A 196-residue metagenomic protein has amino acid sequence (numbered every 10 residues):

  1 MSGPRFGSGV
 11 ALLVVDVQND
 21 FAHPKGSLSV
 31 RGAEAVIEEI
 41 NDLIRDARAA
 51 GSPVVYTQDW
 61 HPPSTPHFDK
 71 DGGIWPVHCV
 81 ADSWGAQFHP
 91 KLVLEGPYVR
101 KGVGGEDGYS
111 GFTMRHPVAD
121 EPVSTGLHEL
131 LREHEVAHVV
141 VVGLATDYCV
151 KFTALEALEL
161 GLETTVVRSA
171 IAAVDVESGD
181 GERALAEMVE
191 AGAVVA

Functional and structural regions predicted by a protein language model:
M1-G105, E133, A137, L162-V166 (+1 more regions): Active-site acidic carboxylates
V36, I40, S124, V150: Aromatic/hydrophobic pocket-lining residues that form the small-molecule binding cavity in soluble enzyme cores
L43-I44, V150-G161: Histidine-anchored nucleotide/phosphate-binding helix
V77-D82, H116-D120, G143: Short, surface-exposed loop/turn motifs that are enriched in glycine and acidic residues and include a nearby proline
G85, H89, S124, H128 (+2 more regions): Hydrophobic, well-ordered secondary-structure segments
V93-L130: Histidine/lysine/aspartate-rich catalytic loop segments that bind and position anionic ligands
Y109, V118-D120, H134-V140, T153: Hydrophobic, aromatic-enriched interface-forming segments
V136-F152, V166-R168: Glycine-rich anion-binding loop/nest that anchors nucleotide
